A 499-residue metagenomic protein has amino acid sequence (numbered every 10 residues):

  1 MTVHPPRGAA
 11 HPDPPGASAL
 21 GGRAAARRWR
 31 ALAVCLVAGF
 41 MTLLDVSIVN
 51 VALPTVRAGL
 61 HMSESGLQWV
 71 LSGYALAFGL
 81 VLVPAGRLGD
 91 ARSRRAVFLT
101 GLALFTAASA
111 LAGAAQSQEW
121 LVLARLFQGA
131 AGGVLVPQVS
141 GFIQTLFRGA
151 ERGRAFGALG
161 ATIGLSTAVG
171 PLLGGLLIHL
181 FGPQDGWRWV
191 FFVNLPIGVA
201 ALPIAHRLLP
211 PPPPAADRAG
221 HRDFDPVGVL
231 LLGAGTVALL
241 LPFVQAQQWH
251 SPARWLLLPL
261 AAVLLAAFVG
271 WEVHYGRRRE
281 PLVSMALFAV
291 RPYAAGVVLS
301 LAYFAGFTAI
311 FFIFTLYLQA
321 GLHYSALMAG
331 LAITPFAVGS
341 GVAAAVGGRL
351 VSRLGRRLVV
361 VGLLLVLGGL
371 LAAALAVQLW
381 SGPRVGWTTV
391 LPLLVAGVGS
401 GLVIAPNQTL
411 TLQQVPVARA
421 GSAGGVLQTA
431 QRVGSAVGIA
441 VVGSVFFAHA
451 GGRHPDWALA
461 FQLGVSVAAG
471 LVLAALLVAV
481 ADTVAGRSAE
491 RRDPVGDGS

Functional and structural regions predicted by a protein language model:
M1-R27, A216-R218, A481-S499: Intrinsic disorder in cytosolic terminal tails and internal cytosolic loops of multi-pass membrane transporters
T2-H206: Transmembrane-helix bundle of Major Facilitator Superfamily
W29-V51, E64, R254, R279-E490 (+1 more regions): 12-transmembrane solute porter fold
V56-R57, L88-G89, L176-G182, F243 (+4 more regions): Interfacial helix-cap and linker-helix signal at transmembrane-aqueous boundaries of multi-pass secondary transporters
L104-A114, F127, A131, I197-I204 (+4 more regions): Transmembrane-helix signature of multi-pass solute transporters
P137, A158, I163, T167-G175 (+4 more regions): Glycine/proline-centered helix-kink
F142, L176, L208, L241 (+3 more regions): A residue-level signal for alpha-helical anchor/packing sites in multi-pass solute transporters
H179-V298, S499: Hydrophobic transmembrane-helix bundles of small-molecule transporters
